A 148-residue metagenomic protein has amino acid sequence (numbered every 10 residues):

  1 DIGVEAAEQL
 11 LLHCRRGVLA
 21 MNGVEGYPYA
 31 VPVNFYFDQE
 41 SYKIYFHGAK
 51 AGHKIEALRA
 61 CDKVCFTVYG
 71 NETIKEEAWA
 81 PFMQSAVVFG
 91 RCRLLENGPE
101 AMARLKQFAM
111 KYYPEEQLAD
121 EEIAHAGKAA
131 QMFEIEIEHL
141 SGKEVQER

Functional and structural regions predicted by a protein language model:
D1-V18: Short, basic/aromatic recognition patches
V4, A51-G52: Structural motif corresponding to alpha-helix initiation and N-cap regions
L10-L11, A57-L58, F108: A generic structural signal for nonpolar/aromatic side chains embedded in well-ordered alpha-helices
C14-K50, F66: Short beta-strand segments
V18, Y45, C65, F89 (+1 more regions): Beta-strand secondary-structure signal
Y36-D38, R59, E136: Well-ordered beta-strand positions
H53-P81: Helix-adjacent hinge/juxtasegments
T73-R148: Charged, gly/pro-rich active-site loop segments
